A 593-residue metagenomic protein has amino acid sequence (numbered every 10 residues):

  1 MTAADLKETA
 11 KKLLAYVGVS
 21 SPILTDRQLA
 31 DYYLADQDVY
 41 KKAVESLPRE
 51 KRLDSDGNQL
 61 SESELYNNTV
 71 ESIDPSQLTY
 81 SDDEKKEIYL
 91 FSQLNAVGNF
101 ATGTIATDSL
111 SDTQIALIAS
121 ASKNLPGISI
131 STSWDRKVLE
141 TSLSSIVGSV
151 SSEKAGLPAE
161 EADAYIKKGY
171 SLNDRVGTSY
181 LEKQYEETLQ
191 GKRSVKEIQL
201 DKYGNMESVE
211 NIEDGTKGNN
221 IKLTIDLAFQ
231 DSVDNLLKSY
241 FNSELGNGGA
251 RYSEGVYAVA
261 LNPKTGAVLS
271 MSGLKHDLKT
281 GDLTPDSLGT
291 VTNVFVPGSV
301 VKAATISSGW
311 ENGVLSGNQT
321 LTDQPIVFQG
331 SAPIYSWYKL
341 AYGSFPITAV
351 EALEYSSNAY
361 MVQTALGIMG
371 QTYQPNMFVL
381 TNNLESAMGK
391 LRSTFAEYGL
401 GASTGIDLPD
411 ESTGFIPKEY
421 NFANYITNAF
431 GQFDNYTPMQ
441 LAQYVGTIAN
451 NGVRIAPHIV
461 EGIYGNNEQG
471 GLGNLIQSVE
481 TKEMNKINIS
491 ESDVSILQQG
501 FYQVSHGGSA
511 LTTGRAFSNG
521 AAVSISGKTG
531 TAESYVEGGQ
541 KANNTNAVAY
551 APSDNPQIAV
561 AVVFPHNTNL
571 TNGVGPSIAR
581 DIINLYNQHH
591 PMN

Functional and structural regions predicted by a protein language model:
M1-E213, V256, P263, H276 (+4 more regions): Membrane-proximal periplasmic segments of bacterial cell-envelope enzymes, especially penicillin-binding proteins
D5, T9-Y16, S20-S21, D286-A303: Short, solvent-exposed cationic patches
K7-A15, A116, S120, S144 (+17 more regions): Solvent-exposed, polar/charged alpha-helical surfaces in well-ordered, non-transmembrane soluble domains, broadly
Q199-T216, I225, A250-P297, S307-F564 (+1 more regions): Beta-lactam-recognizing serine transpeptidase/beta-lactamase-like catalytic domain environment
Q230, V294, N567-N569: Short strand->helix junction
N242-R251: Active-site phosphate-binding and catalytic loops of NTP-dependent enzymes
G470, K482, S577-N593: Short, gly/Ser/Thr-rich active-site loops of penicillin-recognizing serine hydrolases
P565-G575: A short acidic/glycine-rich loop-to-helix N-cap element
